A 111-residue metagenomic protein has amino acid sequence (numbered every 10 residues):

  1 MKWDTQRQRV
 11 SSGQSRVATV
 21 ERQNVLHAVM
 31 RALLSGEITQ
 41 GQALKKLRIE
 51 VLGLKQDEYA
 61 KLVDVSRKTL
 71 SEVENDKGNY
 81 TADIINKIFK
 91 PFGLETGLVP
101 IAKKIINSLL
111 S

Functional and structural regions predicted by a protein language model:
M1-Q42, K103-S111: N-terminal flexible/basic segments that precede or flank functional cores
Q42, G53-K55, Y80: Residue-level signal for the short linker/turn that defines the boundary of a DNA-recognition helix
K45-K46, D57: Residues within the helices of the helix-turn-helix
R48-I49, A60, F89: The alpha-helix within a helix-turn-helix
G53-S71: Short alpha-helical DNA-recognition segment
T81-V99: DNA major-groove recognition helix of helix-turn-helix/homeodomain DNA-binding modules
